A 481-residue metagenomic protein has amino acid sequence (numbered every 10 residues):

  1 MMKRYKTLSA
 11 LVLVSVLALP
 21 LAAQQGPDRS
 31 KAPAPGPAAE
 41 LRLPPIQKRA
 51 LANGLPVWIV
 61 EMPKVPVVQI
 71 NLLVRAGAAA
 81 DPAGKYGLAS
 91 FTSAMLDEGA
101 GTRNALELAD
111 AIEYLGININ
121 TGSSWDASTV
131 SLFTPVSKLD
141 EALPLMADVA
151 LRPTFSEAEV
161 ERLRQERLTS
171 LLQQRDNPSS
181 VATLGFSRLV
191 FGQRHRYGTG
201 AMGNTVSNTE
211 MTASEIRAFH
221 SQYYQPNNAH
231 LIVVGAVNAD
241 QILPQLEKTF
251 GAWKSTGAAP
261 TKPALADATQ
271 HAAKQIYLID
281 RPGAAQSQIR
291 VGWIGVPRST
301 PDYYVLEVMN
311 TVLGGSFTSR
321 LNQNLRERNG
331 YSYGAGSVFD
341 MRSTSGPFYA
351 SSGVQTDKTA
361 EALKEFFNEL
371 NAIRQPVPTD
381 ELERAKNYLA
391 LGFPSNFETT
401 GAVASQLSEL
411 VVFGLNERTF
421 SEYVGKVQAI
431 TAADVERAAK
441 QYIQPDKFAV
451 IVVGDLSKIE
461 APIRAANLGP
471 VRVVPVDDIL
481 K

Functional and structural regions predicted by a protein language model:
M1-Y5: N-terminal secretory signal peptides that target proteins for export/translocation
S9-P20: Bacterial N-terminal signal peptides
Q25-A34, Q193, Y197, A201 (+2 more regions): An aromatic/glycine/proline-enriched structural segment found at the starts of mature extracellular/organellar domains
P33-P66: N- or domain-start disorder-to-order transition segments that initiate the globular core
Q47-K48, P56-E61, R217-Q222, A273-R281 (+1 more regions): Short, surface-exposed beta-strand/loop micro-motifs that present aromatic residues
W58-V60, K64-L96, R103-A150, R164 (+8 more regions): M16 family metallopeptidases and their MPP-like homologs
S179, T183-L184, A213-T249, K447-F448 (+1 more regions): Non-catalytic, conformational "gating/processing" segments within enzyme and secreted inhibitor domains
N208-T212, I216, A429: Alpha-helical scaffold elements lining the catalytic groove of polysaccharide deacetylases
